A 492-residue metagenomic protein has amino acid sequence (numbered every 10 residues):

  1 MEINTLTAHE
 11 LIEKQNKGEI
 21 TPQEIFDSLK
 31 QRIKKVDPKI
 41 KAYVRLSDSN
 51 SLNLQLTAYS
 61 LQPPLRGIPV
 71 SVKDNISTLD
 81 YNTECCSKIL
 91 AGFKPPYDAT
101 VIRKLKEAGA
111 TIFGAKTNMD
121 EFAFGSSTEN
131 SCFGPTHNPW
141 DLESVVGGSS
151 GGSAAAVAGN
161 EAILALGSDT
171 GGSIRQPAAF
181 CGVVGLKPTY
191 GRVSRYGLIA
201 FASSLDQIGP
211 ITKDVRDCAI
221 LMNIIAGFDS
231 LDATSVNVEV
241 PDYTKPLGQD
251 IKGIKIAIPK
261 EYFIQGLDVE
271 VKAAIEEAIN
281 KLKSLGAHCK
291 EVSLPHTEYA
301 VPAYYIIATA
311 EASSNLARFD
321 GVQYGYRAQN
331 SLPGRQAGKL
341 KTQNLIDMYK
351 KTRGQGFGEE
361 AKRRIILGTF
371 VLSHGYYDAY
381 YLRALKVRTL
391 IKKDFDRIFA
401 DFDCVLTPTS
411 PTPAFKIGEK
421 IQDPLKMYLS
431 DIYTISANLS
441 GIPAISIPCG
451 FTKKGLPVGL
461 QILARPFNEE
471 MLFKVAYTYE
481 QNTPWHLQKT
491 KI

Functional and structural regions predicted by a protein language model:
M1-K94, A99, F122-F124, N237 (+6 more regions): Short, well-ordered alpha-helical
I12-N16, H296-T297, D320-R327, K341-L439: Serine-dependent amide/ester hydrolase catalytic core
D27, K35, E107, G159-L164 (+6 more regions): Structural helix-boundary/capping segments
Q55-Y59, L332-K341: Short Gly/Ser/Thr- and charged-rich N-terminal loops/segments that act as flexible capping/hinge elements
R66-I208, P259-E261, A310, T407-L425: Short glycine/serine-rich loop/turn segments
G114, H288-S293: General small-molecule cofactor/ligand-binding pocket signal
G134, P302-S313: Charged, often glycine-rich, active-site loop that binds/positions anionic groups
